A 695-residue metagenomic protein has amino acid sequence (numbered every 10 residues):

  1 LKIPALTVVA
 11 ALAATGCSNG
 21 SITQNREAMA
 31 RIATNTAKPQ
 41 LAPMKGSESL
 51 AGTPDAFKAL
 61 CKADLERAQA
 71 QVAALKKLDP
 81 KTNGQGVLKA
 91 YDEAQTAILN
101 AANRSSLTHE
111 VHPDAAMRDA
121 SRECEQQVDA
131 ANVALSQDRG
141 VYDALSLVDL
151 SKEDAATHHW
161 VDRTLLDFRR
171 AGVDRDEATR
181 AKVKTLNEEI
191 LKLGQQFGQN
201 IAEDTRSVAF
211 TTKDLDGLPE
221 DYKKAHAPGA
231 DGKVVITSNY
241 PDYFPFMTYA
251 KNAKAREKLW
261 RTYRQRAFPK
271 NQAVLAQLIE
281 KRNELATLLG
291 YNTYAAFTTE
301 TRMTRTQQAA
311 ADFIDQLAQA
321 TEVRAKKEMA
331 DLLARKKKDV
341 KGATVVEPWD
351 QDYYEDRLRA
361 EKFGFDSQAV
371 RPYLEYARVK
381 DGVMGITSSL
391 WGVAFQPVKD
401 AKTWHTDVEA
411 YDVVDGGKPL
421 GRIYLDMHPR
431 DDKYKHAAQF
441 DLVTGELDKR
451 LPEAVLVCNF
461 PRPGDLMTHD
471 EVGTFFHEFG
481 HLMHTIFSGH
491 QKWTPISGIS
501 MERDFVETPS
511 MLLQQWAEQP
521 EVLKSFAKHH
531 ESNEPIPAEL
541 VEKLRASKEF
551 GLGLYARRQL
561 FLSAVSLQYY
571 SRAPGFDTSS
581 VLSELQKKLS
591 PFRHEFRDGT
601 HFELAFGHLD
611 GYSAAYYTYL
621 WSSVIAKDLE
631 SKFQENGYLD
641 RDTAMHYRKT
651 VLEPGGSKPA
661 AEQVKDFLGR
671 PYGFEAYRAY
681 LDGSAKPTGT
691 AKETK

Functional and structural regions predicted by a protein language model:
L1-A5: Bacterial N-terminal signal peptides that target proteins for export
A14-G16: C-terminal motif of bacterial Sec signal peptides marking the signal peptidase cleavage site
S18-G20: Bacterial signal peptide processing site
N25-P219, H608, F633, K695: N-terminal helix-rich structural modules
N25-T53, A59, K233-V234, R378 (+9 more regions): C-terminal, non-catalytic "cap/extension" segments appended to globular domains
L41-A56, S105-C124, S146-T185, I236-Q272 (+4 more regions): Short His/Asp/Glu-rich catalytic/ion-coordination signatures at enzyme active sites or charged loops
W160, Q199, D204-T237, K281 (+5 more regions): Active-site-proximal, well-structured secondary-structure segments within enzyme catalytic domains
F460-F476: Short pre-active-site segment immediately N-terminal to the catalytic Zn-binding motif
